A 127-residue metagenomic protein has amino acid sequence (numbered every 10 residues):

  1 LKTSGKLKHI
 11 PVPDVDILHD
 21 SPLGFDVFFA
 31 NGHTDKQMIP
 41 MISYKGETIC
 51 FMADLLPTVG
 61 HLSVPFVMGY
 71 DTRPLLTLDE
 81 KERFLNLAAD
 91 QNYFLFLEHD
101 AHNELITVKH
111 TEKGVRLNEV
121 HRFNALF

Functional and structural regions predicted by a protein language model:
L1-F29, D79-R83, A89-N92: Metallo-beta-lactamase
P11-P13, N31, H99, H121: Residues at the C-termini of beta-strands that transition into short coil/loop
D20-L23, D35, A101: Short, solvent-exposed coil/turn segments
D26-P40: Active-site glycine- and acidic-residue-rich loops that bind and position anionic ligands or nucleotide-like cofactors
Q37, M41-F127: Cap/insert and terminal regions of metallo-dependent hydrolase folds
